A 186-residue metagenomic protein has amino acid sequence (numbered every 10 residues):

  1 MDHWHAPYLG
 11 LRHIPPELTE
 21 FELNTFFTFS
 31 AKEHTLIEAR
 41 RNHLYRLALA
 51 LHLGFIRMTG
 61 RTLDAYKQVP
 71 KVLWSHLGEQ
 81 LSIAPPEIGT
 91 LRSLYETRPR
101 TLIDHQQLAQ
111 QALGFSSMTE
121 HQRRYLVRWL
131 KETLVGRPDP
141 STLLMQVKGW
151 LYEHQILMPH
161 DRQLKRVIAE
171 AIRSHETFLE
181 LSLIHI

Functional and structural regions predicted by a protein language model:
D2-L18, S75-I172: Linear-motif-rich, low-complexity cytosolic tails and juxtamembrane regions
H3-L53: N-terminal-proximal low-complexity accessory segments that begin disordered and transition into the first
I14-P16, L47, G54-T59, A65 (+4 more regions): A broad "ordered helical/assembly scaffold" signature
F21-N24, A50, V69, R124 (+1 more regions): Alpha-helical structural elements
A31-A39, M58-L63, T90-Y95, Q111 (+1 more regions): Charged, low-complexity surface segments at secondary-structure and domain boundaries
R40-Q80: Amphipathic alpha-helical packing elements
I184-I186: Conserved small/polar residues in nucleotide/adenosyl-binding loops
